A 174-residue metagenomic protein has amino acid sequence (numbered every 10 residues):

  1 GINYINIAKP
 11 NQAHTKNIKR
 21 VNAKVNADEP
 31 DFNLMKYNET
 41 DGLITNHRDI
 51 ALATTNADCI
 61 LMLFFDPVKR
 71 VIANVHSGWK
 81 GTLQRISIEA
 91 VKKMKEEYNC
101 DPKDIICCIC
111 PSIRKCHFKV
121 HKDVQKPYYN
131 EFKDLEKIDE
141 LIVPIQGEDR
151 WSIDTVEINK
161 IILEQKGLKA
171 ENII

Functional and structural regions predicted by a protein language model:
G1-I174: Active-site microenvironment for binding and transforming phosphate-containing groups
